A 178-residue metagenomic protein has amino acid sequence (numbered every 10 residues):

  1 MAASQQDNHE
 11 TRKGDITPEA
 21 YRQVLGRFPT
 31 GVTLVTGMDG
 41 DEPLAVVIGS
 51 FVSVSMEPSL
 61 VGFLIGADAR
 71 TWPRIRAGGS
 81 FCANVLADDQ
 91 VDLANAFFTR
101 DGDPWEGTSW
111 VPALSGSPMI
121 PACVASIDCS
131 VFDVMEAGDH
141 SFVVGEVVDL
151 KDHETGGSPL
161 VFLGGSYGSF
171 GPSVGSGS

Functional and structural regions predicted by a protein language model:
A2-S178: Basic, polyanion-binding surface patches
